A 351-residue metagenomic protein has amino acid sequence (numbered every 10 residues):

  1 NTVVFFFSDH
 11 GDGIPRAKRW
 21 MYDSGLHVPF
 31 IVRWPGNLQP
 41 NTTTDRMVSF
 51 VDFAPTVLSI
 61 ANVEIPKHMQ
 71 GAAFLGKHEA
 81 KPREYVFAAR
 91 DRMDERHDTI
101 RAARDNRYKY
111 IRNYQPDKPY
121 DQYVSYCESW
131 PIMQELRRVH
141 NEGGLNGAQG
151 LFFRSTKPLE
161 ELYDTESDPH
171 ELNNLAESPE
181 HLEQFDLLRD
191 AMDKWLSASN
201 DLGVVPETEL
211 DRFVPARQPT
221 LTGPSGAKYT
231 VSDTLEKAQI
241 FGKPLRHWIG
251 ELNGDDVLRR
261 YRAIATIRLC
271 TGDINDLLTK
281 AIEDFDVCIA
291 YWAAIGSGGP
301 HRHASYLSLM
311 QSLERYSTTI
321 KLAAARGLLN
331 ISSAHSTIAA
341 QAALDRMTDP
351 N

Functional and structural regions predicted by a protein language model:
N1-S8, P29-V32, F53-L58, E161-D168: Beta-strand elements within well-structured catalytic alpha/beta cores of enzymes that handle phosphate/sulfate esters
N1-V4, R83, N106-Y108: Loop/turn elements at helix/coil->beta-strand transitions in domains of secreted/extracellular proteins
P15-H68, A72-E84, R101, S155 (+1 more regions): Substrate-binding rim/cap in mid-to-C-terminal beta-strand-loop elements of soluble/periplasmic
Y22-D23, M93-E177, E183-Q184: C-terminal, low-complexity/hydrophilic appendages and adjacent surface loops of extracellular/periplasmic anionic
V48-P55, M69-A72, K157-E160, P169-H170 (+7 more regions): A structural signal for well-ordered alpha-helical segments within the folded catalytic domains of diverse enzymes
R154, L175-A176, D186-L187, K194-A198 (+2 more regions): Extracellular/periplasmic ectodomains of large secreted or surface enzymes and adhesion receptors
S225-G242, L258-G272, K280, C288-R302 (+3 more regions): Structural detector for internal amphipathic alpha-helices that build alpha-solenoid repeat scaffolds
F241-N253, T271-E283, R302-E314, A334-M347: Amphipathic alpha-helical scaffolding segments comprising HEAT/armadillo-like alpha-solenoid repeats
